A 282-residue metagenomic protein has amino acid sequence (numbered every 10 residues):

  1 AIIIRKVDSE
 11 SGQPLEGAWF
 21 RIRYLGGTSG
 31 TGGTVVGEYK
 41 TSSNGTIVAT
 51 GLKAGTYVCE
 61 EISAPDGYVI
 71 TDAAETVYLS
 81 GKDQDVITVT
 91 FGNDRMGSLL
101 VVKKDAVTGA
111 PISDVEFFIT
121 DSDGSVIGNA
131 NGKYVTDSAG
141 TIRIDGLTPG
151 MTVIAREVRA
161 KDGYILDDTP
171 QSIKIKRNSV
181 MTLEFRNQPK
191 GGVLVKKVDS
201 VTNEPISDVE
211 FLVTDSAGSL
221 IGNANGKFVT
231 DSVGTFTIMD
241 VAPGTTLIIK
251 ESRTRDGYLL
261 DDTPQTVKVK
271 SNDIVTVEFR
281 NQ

Functional and structural regions predicted by a protein language model:
A1-Q282: Solvent-exposed loop/turn and edge beta-strand elements of beta-rich ligand-binding domains
